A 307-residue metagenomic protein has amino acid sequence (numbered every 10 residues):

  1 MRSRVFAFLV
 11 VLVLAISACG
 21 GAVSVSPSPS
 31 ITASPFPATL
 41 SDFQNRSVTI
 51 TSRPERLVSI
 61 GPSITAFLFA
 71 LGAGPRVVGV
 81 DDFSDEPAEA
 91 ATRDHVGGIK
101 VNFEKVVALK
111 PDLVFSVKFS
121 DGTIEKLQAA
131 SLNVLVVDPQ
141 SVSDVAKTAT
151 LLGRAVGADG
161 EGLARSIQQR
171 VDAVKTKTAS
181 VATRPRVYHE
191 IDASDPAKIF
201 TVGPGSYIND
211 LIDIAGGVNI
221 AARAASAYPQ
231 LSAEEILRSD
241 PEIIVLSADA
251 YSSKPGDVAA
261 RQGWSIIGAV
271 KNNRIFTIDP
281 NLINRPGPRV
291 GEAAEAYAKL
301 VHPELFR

Functional and structural regions predicted by a protein language model:
R2-V10, S17-S63, A158-E190, L300-R307: Bacterial Sec-exported substrate-binding components of ABC uptake systems
S41-N45, D94-E104, A224-A233: Short helix-initiation/N-cap motifs at beta->coil->alpha
S47, G122-P196, A221-R223, N273-R307: Extracytoplasmic substrate-binding proteins
P54, N102-S116, L132, S232-D249: Proline-aspartate-enriched helix->loop->beta-strand connector
R56-L109, L113-F119, I220: A short, structured surface patch at a secondary-structure boundary
G61, K118-F119, I191, A224 (+2 more regions): Short secondary-structure boundary segments
D121-A129, I243-R261: A ligand-binding cleft/hinge motif common to bilobed small-molecule-binding domains
V202-Y228, A248, T277: His/Asp/Glu-enriched short active-site or ligand-binding loop at hydrolase and phosphoryl-transfer sites
